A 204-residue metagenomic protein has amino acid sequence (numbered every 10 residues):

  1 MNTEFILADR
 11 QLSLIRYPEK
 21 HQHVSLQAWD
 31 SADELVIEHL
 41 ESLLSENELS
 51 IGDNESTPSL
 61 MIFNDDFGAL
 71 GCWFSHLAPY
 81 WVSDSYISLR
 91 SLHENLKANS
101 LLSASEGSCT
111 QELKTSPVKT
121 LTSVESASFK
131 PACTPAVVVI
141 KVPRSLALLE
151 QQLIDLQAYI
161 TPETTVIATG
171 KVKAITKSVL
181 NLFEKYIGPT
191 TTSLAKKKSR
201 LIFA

Functional and structural regions predicted by a protein language model:
M1-A8, P18-L26, A136-A204: N-terminal auxiliary segments of SAM/dcSAM-dependent transferases
M1-E48, L70: S-adenosyl-L-methionine
I37, S42, I62, G68-A78 (+1 more regions): Histidine-anchored nucleotide/phosphate-binding helix
H39-E55, S128-A132, A158: Glycine-rich helix-loop-beta junction characteristic of Rossmann-like nucleotide cofactor-binding loops
E46-L70: Conserved class I S-adenosyl-L-methionine
I62-F67, V82-S85, K141-P143, T169-V172: Structural motif
C72-S105: Class I SAM-dependent methyltransferase SAM/SAH-binding core
E94-K130: S-adenosyl-L-methionine
